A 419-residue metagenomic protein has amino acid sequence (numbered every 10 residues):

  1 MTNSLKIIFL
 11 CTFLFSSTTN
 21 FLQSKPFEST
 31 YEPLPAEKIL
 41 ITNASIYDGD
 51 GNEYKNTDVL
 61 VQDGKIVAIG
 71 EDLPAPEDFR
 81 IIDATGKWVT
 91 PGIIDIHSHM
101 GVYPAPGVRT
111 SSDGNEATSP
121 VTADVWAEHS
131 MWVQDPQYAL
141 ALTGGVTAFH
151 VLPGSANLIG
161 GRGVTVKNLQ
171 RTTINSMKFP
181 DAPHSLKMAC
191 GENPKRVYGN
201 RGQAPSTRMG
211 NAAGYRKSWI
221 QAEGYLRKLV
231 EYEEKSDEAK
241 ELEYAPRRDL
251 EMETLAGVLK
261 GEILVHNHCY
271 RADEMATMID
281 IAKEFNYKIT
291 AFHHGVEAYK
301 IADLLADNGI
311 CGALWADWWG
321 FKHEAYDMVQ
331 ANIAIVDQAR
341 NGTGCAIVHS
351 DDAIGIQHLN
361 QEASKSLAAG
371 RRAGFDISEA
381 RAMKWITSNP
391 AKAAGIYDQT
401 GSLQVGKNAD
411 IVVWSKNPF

Functional and structural regions predicted by a protein language model:
M1-F9: Bacterial N-terminal signal peptides that target proteins for export
I8-N20: Bacterial N-terminal signal peptides
P26-E37, I46, D50-T90: Histidine-rich, glycine-flanked metal-binding segment
T30, P35, A105-P106, S112-T118 (+5 more regions): His/Asp/Glu-enriched, well-ordered alpha-helical/loop segment that forms or immediately abuts the divalent-metal
E37-I41, A75-E128, T143: Replace "His-x-His-based motif
A44, V59, G64, G86 (+9 more regions): Divalent metal-coordination and catalytic microenvironments
M100-Y103, V133, A156-I159, A272-A276 (+2 more regions): Active-site environment of divalent metal-dependent phosphoester hydrolases
Q137, L142-H293: Polyanionic/metal-chelating signatures
